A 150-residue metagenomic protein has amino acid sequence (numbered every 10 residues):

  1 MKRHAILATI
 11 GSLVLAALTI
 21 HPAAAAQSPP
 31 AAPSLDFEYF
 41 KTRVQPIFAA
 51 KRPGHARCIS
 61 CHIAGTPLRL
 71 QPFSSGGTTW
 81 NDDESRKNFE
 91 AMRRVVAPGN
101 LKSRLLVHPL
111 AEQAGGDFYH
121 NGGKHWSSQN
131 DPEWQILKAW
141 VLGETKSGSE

Functional and structural regions predicted by a protein language model:
M1-H4: Positively charged n-region of N-terminal signal peptides that target proteins for export
I6-L7, L142: General helical structural elements
A8-T19: Bacterial N-terminal signal peptides
A23-E150: Aromatic- and Gly/Pro-enriched helix-to-coil junctions and flexible linker segments
